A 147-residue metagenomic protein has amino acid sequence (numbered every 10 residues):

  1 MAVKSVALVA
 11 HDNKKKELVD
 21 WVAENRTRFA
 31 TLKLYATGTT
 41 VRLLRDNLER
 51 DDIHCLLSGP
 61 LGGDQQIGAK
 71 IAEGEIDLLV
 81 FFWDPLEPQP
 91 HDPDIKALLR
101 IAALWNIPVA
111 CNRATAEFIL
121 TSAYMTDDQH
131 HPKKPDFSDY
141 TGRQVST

Functional and structural regions predicted by a protein language model:
V6, T27-L34, W105-I107: Short active-site oxyanion
T31-T40, L44: Short internal beta-strands
K33-L34, R50-P60, H131-K133: Short hydrophobic/aromatic-enriched beta-strand-loop microsegments
Y35-T37, C55-L57, F81, V109-R113: General beta-strand structural signal in soluble alpha/beta enzymes
D64-L104: Mid-chain, well-packed structural core segment of small domains
L98-I119: Short, acidic/small-residue loops that bind anionic groups at enzyme active sites
A114-T147: Short, glycine-/small-residue-rich phosphate/pyrophosphate-handling segment
